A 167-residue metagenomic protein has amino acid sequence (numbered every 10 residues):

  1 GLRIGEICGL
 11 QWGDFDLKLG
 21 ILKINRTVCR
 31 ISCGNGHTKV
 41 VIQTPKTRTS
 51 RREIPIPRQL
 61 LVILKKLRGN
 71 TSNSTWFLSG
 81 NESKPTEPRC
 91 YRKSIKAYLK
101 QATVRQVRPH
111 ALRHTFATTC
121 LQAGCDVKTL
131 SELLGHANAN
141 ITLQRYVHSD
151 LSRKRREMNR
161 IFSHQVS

Functional and structural regions predicted by a protein language model:
G1-V28, G34, K128: Short, charged phosphate-coordinating catalytic segments
C8, T118, S131, T142-L143: Key DNA-contacting residues within the recognition helix of helix-turn-helix
G9, L17, Q144, H148 (+1 more regions): Phosphate-coordinating loops and pocket residues in cytosolic domains that bind phosphorylated ligands
L19, R30-R51, R58-L60, E82 (+1 more regions): C-terminal secondary-structure termini that scaffold catalytic or DNA-interacting sites
V28, L134-R160: Catalytic-site neighborhood detector that most strongly recognizes the C-terminal catalytic loop/helix of tyrosine
I54, G69-F77, N81-P85, R92-H136 (+1 more regions): Short, basic (Lys/Arg/His-rich) helix/loop patches that form interaction surfaces in the mid-to-C-terminal regions
L61, K65, K96, K100 (+2 more regions): Solvent-exposed, non-membrane alpha-helical residues enriched in polar/charged side chains
